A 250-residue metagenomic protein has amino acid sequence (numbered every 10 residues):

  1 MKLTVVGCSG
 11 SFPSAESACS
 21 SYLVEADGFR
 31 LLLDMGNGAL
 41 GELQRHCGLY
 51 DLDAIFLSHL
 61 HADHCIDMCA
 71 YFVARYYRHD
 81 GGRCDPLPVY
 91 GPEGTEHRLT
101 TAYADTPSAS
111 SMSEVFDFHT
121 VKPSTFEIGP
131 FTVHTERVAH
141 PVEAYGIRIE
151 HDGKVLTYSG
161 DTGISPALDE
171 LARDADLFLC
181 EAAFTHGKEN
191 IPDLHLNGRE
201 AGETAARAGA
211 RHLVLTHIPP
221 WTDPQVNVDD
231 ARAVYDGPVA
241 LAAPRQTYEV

Functional and structural regions predicted by a protein language model:
M1-Y50, Y145-G160, L177: Conserved beta-strand hairpin/beta-sheet module of binuclear metal-dependent hydrolase folds, prominently
T4, Y90, D117-V121, H134-E136 (+1 more regions): General small-molecule cofactor/ligand-binding pocket signal
D27, G81-R83, E150-K154, R207-V214: Short, surface-exposed connector motifs at secondary-structure boundaries
L32-G36, D53-H59, P92, L156-G160 (+3 more regions): Active-site neighborhood of phospho(di)ester-bond hydrolases with catalytic His/Asp-centered motifs
G38-P88: Active-site metal-binding motif and surrounding structural segment of the metallo-beta-lactamase
G81-P86, T95-F118: Active-site neighborhood of divalent metal-dependent phosphoester bond hydrolases
T120-D174: Catalytic core of the metallo-beta-lactamase
I164-Y248: Cap/insert and terminal regions of metallo-dependent hydrolase folds
